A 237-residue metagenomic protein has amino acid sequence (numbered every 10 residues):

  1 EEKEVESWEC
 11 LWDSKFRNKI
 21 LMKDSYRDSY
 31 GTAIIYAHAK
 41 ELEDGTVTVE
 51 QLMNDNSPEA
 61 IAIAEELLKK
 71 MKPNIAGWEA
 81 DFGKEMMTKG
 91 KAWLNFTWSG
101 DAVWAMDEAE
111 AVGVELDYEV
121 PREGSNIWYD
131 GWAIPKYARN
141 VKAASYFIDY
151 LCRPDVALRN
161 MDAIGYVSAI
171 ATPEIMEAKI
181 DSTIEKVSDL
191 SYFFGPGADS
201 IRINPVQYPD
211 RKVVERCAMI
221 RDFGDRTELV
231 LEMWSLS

Functional and structural regions predicted by a protein language model:
E1, I35, W128-N140, R159-N160: A bilobed periplasmic-binding-protein/Venus flytrap-type ligand-binding module shared by bacterial periplasmic
E1, N18, Y26-Y30, G100-V103 (+3 more regions): Solvent-exposed loop/turn segments at secondary-structure junctions within structured extracellular/periplasmic domains
E1-K91: Extracytoplasmic ligand-binding site segments that recognize negatively charged/polar headgroups
E4-S7, S29, A60, A64-L67 (+7 more regions): Stable alpha-helical elements in mature extracytoplasmic
D13-R17, I34-A39, K69-P73, T88 (+8 more regions): Sec-exported extracytoplasmic/periplasmic mature domains
P73-Y137, E177: Extracytoplasmic/periplasmic substrate-binding proteins
P135-R211: Mature extracytoplasmic/periplasmic domains
S200-S237: Conserved C-terminal helix/tail region of periplasmic/extracytoplasmic solute-binding proteins
